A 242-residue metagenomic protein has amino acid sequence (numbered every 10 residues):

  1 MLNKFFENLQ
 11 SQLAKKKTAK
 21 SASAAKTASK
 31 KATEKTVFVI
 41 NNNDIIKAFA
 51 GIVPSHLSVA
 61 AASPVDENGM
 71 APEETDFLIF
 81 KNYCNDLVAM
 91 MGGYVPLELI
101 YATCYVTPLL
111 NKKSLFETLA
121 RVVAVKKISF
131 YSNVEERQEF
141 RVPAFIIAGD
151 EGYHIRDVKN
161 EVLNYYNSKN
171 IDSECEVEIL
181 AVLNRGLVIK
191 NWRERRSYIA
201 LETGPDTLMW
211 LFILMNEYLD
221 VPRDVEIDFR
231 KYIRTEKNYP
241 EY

Functional and structural regions predicted by a protein language model:
M1-E74, I79-Y242: Intrinsically disordered, low-complexity Ser/Thr/Pro/Gly-rich regulatory segments
